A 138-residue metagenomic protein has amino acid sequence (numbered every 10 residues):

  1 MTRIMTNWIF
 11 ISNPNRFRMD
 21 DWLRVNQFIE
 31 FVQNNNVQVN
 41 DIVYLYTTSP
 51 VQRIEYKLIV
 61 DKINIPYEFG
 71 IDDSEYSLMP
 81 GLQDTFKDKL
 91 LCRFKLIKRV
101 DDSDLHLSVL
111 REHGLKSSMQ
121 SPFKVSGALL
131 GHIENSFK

Functional and structural regions predicted by a protein language model:
T2-F10, P14-N35, E68-K138: Contiguous surface segments at macromolecular interaction interfaces
N34-T47: Short coil-to-beta transition motif at edge beta-strands of beta-rich domains
V39-D41, I54-Y56, D88-C92: A generic structural signal for short beta-strands and their flanking turns/coil linkers
T47-T48, L58: Short Ser/Thr-interspersed hydrophobic loop/turn segments at strand-loop and sheet-helix junctions that line or gate
T48, I63, K95-R99: Short, loop-centered acidic/histidine patches that primarily coordinate divalent metals
P50-V51, N64-I71: Amphipathic alpha-helical interaction segments
R53-I63: Short beta-strand-centered aromatic/proline hotspots
